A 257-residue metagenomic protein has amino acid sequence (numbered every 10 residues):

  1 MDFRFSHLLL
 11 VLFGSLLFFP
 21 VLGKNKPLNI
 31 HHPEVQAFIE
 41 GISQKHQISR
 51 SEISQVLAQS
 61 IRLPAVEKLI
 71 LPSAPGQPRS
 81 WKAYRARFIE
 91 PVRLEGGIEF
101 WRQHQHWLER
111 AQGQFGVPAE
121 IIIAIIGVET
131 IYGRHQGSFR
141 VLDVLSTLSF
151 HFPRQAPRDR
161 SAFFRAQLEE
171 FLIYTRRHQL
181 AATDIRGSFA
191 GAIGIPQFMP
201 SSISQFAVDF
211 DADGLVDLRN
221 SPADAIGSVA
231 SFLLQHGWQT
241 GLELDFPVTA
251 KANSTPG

Functional and structural regions predicted by a protein language model:
M1-G187, G191, S201-G257: Cell-wall glycan-active module
Q197: Functionally critical loop-and-helix segments that line ligand-binding/catalytic clefts of soluble enzyme domains
